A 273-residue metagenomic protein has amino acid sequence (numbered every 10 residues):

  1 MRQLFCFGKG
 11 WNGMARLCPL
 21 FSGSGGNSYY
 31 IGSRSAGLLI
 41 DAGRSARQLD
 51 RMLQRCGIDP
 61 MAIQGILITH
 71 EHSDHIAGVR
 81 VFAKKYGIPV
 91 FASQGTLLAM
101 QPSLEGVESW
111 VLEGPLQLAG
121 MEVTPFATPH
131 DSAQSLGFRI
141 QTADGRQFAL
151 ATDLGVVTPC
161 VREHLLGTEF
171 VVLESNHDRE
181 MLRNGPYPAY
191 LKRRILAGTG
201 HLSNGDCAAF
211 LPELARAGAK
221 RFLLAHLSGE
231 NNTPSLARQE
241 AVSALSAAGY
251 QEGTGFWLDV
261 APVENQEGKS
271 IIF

Functional and structural regions predicted by a protein language model:
F5-C56, L136-T152, F170: Conserved beta-strand hairpin/beta-sheet module of binuclear metal-dependent hydrolase folds, prominently
C18-S28, E71-V79, L97, M121 (+1 more regions): Structured catalytic core of nucleotide-sugar glycosyltransferases
G25, H72-I76, L97-A99, A133 (+3 more regions): Active-site environment of divalent metal-dependent phosphoester hydrolases
I40-G43, I63-E71, F91-Q94, A149-T152 (+3 more regions): Active-site neighborhood of phospho(di)ester-bond hydrolases with catalytic His/Asp-centered motifs
A46-A92: Active-site metal-binding motif and surrounding structural segment of the metallo-beta-lactamase
A77-Y86, Q101-P102, N232-Q239: Metal-dependent catalytic neighborhoods of phosphoester/phosphodiester hydrolases
A92-G145: Metallo-beta-lactamase
P159-D259: Cap/insert and terminal regions of metallo-dependent hydrolase folds
